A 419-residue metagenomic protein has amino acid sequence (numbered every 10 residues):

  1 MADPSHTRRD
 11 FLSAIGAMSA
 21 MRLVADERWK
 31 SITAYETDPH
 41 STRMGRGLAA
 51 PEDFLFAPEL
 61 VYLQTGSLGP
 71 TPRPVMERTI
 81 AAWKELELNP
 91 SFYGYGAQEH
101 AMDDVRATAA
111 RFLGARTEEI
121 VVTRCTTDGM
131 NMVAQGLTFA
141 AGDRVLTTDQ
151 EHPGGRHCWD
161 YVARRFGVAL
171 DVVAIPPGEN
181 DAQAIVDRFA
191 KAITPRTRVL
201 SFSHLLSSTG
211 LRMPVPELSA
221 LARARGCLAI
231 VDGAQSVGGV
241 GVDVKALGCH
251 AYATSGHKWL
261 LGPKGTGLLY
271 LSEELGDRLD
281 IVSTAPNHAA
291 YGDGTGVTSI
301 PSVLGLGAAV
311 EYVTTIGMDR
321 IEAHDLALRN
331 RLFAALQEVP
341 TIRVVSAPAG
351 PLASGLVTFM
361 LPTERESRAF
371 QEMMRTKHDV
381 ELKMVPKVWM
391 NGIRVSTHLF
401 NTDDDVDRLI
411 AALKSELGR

Functional and structural regions predicted by a protein language model:
A2-R419: Pyridoxal 5′-phosphate
